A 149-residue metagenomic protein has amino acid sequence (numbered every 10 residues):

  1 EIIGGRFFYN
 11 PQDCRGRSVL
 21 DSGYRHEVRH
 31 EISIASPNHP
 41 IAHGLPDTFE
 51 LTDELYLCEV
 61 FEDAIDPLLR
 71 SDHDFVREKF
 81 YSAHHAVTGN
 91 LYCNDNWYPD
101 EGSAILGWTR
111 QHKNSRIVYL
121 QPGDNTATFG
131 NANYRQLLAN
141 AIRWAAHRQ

Functional and structural regions predicted by a protein language model:
E1-A83, V87: An acidic, glycine-rich "communication" segment
D74-Q149: Extracellular ligand-binding/catalytic regions of CAZymes and related secreted enzymes and adhesion modules
